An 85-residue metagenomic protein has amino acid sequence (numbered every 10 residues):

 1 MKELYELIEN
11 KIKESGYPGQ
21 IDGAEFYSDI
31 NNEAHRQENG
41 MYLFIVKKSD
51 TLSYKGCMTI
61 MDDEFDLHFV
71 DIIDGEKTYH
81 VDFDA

Functional and structural regions predicted by a protein language model:
M1-E25: Short, non-transmembrane alpha-helical segments in secretory-pathway proteins
Y17-A85: Acidic, low-complexity, intrinsically disordered interaction modules
